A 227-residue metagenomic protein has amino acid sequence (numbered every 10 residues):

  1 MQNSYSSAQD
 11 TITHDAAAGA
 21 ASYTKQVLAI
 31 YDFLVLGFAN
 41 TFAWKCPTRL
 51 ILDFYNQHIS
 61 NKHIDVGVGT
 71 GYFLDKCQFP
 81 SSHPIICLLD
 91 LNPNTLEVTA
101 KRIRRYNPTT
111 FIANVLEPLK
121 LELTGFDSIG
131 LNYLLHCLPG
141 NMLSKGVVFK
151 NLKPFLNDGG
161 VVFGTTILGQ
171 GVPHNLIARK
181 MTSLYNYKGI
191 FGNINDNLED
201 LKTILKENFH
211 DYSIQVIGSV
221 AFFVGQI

Functional and structural regions predicted by a protein language model:
Q2-H58, Y72: Conserved class I S-adenosyl-L-methionine
K62-P118: Class I SAM-dependent methyltransferase SAM/SAH-binding core
K120-I129: A short acidic, Gly/Pro-enriched loop at the edge of an enzyme's catalytic core that lines a small-molecule cofactor
N132-H136: Residues lining the SAM
L138-N151: A short, conserved alpha-helix within the catalytic core of class I
L156-V162: Short glycine-dipeptide loop
F163-I214: C-terminal alpha-helical "lid/dimerization" subdomain adjacent to the S-adenosyl-L-methionine
N208-I227: Core SAM-dependent methyltransferase catalytic element
